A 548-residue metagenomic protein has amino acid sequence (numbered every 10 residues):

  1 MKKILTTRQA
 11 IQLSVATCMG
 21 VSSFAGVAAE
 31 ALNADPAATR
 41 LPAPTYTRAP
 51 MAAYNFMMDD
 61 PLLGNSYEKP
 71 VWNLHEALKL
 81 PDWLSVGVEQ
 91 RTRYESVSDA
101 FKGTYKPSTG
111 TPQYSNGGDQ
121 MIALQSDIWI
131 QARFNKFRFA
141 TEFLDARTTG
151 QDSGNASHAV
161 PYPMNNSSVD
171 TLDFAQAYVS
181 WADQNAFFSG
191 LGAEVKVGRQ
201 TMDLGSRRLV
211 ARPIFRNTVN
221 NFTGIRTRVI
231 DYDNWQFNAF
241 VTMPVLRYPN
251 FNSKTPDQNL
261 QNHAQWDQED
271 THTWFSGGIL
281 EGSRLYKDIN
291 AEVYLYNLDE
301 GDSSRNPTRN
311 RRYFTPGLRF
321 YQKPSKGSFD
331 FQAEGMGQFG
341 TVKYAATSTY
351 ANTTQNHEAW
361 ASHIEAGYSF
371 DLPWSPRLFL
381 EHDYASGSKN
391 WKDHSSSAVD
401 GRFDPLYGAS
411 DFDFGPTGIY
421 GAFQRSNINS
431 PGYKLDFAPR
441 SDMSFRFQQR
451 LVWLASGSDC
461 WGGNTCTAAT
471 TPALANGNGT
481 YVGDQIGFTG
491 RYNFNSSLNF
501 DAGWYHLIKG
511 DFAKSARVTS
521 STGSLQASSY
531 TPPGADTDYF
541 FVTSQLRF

Functional and structural regions predicted by a protein language model:
M1-D119, W129, W374-L378, N390-K392: N-terminal periplasmic/intermembrane-space "pro-region" immediately following the signal or transit peptide
R40-N55, D60-N65, H158, Q338-R446 (+2 more regions): Extracellular/periplasmic loop regions
L62-K79, I128-K136, Q176, S180-F188 (+11 more regions): Outer-membrane beta-barrel proteins
K79-G87, A123, K136-R138, G190-K196 (+8 more regions): Outer-membrane beta-barrel architecture
T92-S98, F134-K136, F143-T149, R199-D203 (+8 more regions): Transmembrane beta-strands of outer-membrane beta-barrel pores
S96-L124, Q131-A193, R208-A211, L260-H263 (+5 more regions): Surface-exposed loop and membrane-interface regions of Gram-negative outer-membrane beta-barrel proteins
N185, S189-A193, R212-K392, A438 (+4 more regions): Signature for the C-terminal beta-barrel architecture of outer-membrane proteins
N429-F548: C-terminal amphipathic "assembly/sorting" segment characterized by alternating charged and hydrophobic residues
